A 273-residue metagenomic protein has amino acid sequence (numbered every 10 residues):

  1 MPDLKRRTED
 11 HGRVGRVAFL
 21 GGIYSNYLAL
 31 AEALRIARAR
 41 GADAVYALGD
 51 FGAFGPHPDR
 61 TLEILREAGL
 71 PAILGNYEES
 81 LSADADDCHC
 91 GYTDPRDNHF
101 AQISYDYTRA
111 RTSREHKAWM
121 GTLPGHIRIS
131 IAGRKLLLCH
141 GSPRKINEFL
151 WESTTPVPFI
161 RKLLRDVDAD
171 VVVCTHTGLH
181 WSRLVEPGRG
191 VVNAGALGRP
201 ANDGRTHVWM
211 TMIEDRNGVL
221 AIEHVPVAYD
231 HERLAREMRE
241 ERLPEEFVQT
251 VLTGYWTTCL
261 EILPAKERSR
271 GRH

Functional and structural regions predicted by a protein language model:
M1-G69: N-terminal active-site segment of His-dependent metallophosphoesterases
E9-A18, I129-L137, E186-G190, V219-A221: Beta-strand-turn-beta hairpins that frame and shape the catalytic cleft of phosphate-ester-processing enzymes
G12, L184-H273: Acidic, His/Gly-rich catalytic cores of divalent-metal-dependent hydrolytic chemistry
L20-G21, V45-D50, P71-N76, C139 (+2 more regions): Active-site neighborhood of phospho(di)ester-bond hydrolases with catalytic His/Asp-centered motifs
Y24-A29, A53-P56, Y77-A83, R144 (+2 more regions): Active-site environment of divalent metal-dependent phosphoester hydrolases
A29, F51-A68, S82-T93, F149 (+1 more regions): Metal-dependent catalytic neighborhoods of phosphoester/phosphodiester hydrolases
A68-I129, L150-V171: Active-site neighborhood of divalent metal-dependent phosphoester bond hydrolases
V157-L197: Anionic-ligand binding region
